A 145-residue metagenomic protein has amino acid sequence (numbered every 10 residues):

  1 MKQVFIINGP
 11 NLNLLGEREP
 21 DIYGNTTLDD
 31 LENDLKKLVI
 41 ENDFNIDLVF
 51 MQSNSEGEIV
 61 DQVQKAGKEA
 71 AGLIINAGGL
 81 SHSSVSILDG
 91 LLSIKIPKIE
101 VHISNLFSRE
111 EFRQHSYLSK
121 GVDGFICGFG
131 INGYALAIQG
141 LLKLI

Functional and structural regions predicted by a protein language model:
M1-V4: Extreme N-terminal starter segment of soluble prokaryotic enzymes
P10-L12, G78-S81, S104-L106: Short glycine-rich anion-binding loops that position phosphate/pyrophosphate groups of nucleotides and phosphorylated
L15-D30: Glycine- and acidic-residue-enriched helix-capping/strand-helix junction motifs
D29, V49, I99, S108-I145: Short, glycine-/small-residue-rich phosphate/pyrophosphate-handling segment
V49-G57: Short beta->alpha junction loops
A66-L73: Short acidic/histidine-rich motifs immediately flanking catalytic phosphotransfer sites in two-component signaling
S84-I94: Short Gly/Thr/Asp-enriched flexible loops that form oxyanion-binding sites at enzyme active sites
L92-S108: Short, acidic/small-residue loops that bind anionic groups at enzyme active sites
